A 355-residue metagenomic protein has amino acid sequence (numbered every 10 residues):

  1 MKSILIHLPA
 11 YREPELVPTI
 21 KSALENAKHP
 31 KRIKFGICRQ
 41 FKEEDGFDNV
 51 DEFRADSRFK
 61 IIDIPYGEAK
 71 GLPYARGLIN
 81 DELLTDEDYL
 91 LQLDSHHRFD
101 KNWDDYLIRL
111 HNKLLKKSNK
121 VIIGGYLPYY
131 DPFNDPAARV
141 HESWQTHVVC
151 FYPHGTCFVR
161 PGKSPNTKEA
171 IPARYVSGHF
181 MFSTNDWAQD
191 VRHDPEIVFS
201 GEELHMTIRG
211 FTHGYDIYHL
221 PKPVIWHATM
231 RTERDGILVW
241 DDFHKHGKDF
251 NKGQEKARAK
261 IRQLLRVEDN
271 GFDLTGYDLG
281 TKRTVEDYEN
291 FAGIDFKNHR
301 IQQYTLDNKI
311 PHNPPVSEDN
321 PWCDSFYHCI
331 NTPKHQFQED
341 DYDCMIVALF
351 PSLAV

Functional and structural regions predicted by a protein language model:
M1-S3, A354-V355: N-terminal intrinsically disordered, low-complexity tails enriched in polar/charged
K2-A292: Catalytic cores of eukaryotic secretory-pathway lumenal/extracellular enzymes that build and remodel glycoconjugates
L264-V355: Long, compositionally biased intrinsically disordered regions
